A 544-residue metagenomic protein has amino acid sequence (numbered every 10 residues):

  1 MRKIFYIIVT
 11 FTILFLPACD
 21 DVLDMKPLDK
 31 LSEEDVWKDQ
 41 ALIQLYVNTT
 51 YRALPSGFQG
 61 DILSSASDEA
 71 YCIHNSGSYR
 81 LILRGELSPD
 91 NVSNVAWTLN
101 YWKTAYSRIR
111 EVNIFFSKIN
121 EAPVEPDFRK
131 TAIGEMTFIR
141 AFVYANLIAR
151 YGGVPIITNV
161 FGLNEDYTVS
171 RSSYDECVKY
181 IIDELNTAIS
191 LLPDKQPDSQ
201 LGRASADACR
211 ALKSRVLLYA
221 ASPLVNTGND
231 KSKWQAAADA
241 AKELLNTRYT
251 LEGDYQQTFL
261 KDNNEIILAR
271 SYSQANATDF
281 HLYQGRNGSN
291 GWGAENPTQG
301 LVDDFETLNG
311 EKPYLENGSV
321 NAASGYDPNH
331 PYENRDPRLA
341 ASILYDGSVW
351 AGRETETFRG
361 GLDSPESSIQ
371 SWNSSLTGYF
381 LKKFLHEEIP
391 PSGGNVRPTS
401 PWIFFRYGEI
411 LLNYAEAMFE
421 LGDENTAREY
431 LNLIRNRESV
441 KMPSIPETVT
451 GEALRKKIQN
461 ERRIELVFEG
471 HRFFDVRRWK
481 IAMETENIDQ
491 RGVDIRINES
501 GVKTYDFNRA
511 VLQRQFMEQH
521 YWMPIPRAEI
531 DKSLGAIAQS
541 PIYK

Functional and structural regions predicted by a protein language model:
R2-V9: Sec-dependent signal peptide recognition, specifically the positively charged N-region followed immediately by
L16-A18: C-terminal motif of bacterial Sec signal peptides marking the signal peptidase cleavage site
D20-L81, F116, V178, L185-L191 (+2 more regions): An aromatic- and glycine-enriched ligand-binding surface/loop that stacks and positions planar moieties
Q44-S56, Y79-Y151, D166-K179, L185-S199 (+7 more regions): Conserved, well-structured interaction surfaces
V95, Y332-I434: C-terminal substrate/ligand-recognition segments
A105-R108, Y180, Q256-E316, S324-G325 (+5 more regions): Long, intrinsically disordered, low-complexity segments
I148-R150, P155, Y219-G228, G422: Short coil/turn linking the two alpha-helices of tandem helical-hairpin repeats
